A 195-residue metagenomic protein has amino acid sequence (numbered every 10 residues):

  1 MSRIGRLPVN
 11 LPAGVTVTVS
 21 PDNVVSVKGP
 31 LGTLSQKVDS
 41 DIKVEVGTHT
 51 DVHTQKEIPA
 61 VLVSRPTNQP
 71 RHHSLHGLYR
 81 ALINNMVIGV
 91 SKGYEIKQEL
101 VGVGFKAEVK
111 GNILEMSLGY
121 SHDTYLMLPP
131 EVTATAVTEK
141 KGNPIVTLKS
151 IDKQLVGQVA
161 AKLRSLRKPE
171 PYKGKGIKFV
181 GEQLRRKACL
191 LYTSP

Functional and structural regions predicted by a protein language model:
S2-Y94, L100, L118-H122, M127-P130 (+4 more regions): Conserved loop->alpha-helix
N23-V24, A60, G104, I113 (+1 more regions): Structural motif
Q98-G111, E115-S117: Glycine/charge-rich, flexible interdomain linkers and switch-proximal surface loops that mediate coupling
V137-I145: Acidic/polar active-site rim loop that often engages polyanionic ligands
I145-K175: Mixed-charge, glycine-accented linear interaction segment located at domain edges/termini
Y192-P195: Conserved small/polar residues in nucleotide/adenosyl-binding loops
